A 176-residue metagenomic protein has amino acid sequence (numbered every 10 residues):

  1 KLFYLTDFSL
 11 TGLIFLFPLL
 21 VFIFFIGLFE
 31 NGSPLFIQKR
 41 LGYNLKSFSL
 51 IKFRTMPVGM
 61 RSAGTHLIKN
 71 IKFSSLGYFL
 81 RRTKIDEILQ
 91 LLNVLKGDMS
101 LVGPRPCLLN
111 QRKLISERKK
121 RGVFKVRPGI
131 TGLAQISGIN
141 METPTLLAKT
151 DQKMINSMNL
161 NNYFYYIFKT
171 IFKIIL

Functional and structural regions predicted by a protein language model:
K1-V58, Y165-L176: A hydrophobic, helix-centered structural microdomain
F3-Y4, L50, K69-L76, I88 (+3 more regions): Alpha-helical membrane-protein architecture signal
L28-F29, R82, V94, I139: Conserved catalytic core of Hanks-type protein kinase domains
F36-K72, I130-K149: Short, glycine-rich, amphipathic interfacial segments at transmembrane boundaries or analogous
L76-T83, Q152-N156: Short, well-ordered beta-strand elements within core beta-sheets of diverse protein domains
R81-L91: Short acidic-aromatic low-complexity motifs
L89-L176: Hydrophobic structural segments characteristic of membrane proteins
